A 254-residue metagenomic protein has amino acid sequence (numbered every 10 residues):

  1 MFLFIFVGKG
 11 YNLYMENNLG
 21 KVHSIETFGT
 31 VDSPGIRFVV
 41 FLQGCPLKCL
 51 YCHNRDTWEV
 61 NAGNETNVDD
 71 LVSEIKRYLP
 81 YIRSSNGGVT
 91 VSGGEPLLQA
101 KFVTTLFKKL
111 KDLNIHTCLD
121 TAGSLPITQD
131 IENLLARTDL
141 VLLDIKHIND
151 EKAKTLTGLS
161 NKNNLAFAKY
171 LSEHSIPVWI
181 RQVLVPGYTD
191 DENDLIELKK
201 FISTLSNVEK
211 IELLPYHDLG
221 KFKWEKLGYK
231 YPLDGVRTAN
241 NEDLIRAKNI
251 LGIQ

Functional and structural regions predicted by a protein language model:
F2-V31, P186-Q254: Auxiliary Fe-S-binding modules of radical SAM enzymes
N17-N18, S24-E26, T30-T66: Canonical Radical SAM [4Fe-4S] cluster-binding loop centered on the CxxxCxxC motif and its immediate flanking residues
R55-S85, V89: Conserved alpha-helical substructure of the radical SAM core
D56-V60, K154-S160, G228-V236: Short glycine-enriched, charge-decorated loop/helix-capping segments at active-site entrances that position
E65, G158-N161, T238-N241: Short, conserved loop/turn and helix-capping segments at secondary-structure boundaries that abut family-defining
K76-P80, S85-G88, G93, L97-E225: Conserved AdoMet/S-adenosylmethionine-binding subsite of the radical SAM
